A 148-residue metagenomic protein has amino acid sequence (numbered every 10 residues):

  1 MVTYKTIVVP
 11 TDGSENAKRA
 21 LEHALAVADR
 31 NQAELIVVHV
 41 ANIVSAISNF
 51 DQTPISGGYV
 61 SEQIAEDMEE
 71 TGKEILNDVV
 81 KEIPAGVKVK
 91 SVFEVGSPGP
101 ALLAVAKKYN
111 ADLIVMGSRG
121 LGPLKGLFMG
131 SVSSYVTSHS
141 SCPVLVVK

Functional and structural regions predicted by a protein language model:
M1-V2, R30, V80-I114: Structural beta-alpha unit
V2-G58: Small/aliphatic-rich secondary-structure junction motif
D12, G96, S118-L121: Histidine-centered beta-alpha loop that forms part of the nucleotide-sugar donor binding/catalytic region in diverse
L25, N77, K81, S134: Active-site phosphate/pyrophosphate- and oxyanion-stabilizing loops and adjacent acidic/basic residues in soluble
V38, K90-E94, L145: General small-molecule cofactor/ligand-binding pocket signal
G57-E74: A short acidic, glycine-rich active-site loop that binds or catalyzes chemistry on phosphate/adenosine moieties
A104-K148: Gly/Ser-rich helix-loop-strand patches that form or flank binding pockets for ribonucleotide-derived cofactors
